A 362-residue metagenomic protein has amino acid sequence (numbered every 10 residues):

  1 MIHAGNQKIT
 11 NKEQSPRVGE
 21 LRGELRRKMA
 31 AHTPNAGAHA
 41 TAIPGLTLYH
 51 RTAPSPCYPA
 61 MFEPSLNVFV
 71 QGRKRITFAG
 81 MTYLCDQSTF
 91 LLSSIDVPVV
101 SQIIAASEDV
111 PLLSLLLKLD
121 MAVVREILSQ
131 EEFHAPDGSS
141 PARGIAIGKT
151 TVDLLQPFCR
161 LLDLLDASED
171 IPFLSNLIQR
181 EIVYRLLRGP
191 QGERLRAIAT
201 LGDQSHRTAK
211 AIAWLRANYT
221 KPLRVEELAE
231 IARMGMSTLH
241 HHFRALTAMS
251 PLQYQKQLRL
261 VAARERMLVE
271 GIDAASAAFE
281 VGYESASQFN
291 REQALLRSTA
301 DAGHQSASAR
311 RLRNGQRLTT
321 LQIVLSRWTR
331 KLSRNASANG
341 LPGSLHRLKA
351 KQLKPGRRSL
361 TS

Functional and structural regions predicted by a protein language model:
M1-A42, T47, S55-P56, G138-R143 (+1 more regions): A short, N-terminal "cap"/entry segment at the start of jelly-roll beta-barrel domains of the cupin/DSBH fold
G5-L25, V124-E181, R185-L186, E193 (+1 more regions): Amphipathic alpha-helical segments enriched in hydrophobic/aromatic residues interleaved with Lys/Arg
A38-A135, T320: N-terminal regulatory/effector-sensing and dimerization cores that precede helix-turn-helix DNA-binding domains
R75, P222, G271-I272: Residue at a beta-strand N-cap/secondary-structure junction
E181, R185-Q191, I198-Q204, R216-N218 (+2 more regions): Basic/polar phosphate-binding segments, predominantly the helix-turn-helix DNA-binding elements of transcriptional
W214-N218, E265-V269: Short alpha-helical segment immediately N-terminal to, or the first helix within, an HTH/HTH-like DNA-binding domain
V269, E280, S287-L348, Q352 (+1 more regions): …primarily DNA-binding HTH/wHTH and HhH modules…
